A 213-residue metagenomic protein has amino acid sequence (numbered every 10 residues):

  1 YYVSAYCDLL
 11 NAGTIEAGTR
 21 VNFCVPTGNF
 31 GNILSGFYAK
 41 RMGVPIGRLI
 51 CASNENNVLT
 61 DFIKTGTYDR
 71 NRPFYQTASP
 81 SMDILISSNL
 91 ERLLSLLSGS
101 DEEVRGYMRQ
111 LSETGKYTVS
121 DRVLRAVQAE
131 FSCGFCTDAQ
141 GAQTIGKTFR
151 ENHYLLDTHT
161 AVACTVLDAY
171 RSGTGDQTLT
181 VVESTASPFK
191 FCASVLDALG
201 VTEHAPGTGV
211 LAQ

Functional and structural regions predicted by a protein language model:
Y1-Q213: PLP-dependent amino-acid enzyme catalytic core
